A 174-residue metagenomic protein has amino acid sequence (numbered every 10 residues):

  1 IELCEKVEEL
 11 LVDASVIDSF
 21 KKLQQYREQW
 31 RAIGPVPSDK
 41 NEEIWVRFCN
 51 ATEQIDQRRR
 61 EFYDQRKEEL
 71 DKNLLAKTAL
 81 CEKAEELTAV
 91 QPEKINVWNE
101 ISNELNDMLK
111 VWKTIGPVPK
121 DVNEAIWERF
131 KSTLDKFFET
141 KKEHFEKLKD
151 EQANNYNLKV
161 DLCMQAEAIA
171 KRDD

Functional and structural regions predicted by a protein language model:
I1-D174: Coiled-coil/CHCH-like alpha-helical segments characteristic of cytoskeletal intermediate-filament scaffolds
